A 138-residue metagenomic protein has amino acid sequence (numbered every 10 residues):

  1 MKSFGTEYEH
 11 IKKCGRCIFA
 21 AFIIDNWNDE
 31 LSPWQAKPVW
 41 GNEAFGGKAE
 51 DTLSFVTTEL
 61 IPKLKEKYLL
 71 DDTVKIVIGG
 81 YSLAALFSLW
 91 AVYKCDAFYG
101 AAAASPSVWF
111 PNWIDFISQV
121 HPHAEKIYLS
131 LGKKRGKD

Functional and structural regions predicted by a protein language model:
M1-K67: Serine-hydrolase catalytic machinery in alpha/beta-hydrolase-like enzymes
Y8, C95-D96, H121: Active-site catalytic pocket residues across diverse enzymes, especially alpha/beta-hydrolases
R16, T73-K75, A124-K126: A general structural motif
I23, G79-Y81, A104-S105, S130: Alpha/beta-hydrolase-fold catalytic nucleophile elbow
T52, S82-A85: Active-site loop->helix "elbow" adjoining a glycine-rich segment at hydrolase catalytic centers
L69-Y81, A101: Alpha/beta-hydrolase fold nucleophile elbow
A85-C95: Short glycine-enriched nucleophile-adjacent loop and the immediately C-terminal alpha-helix near the catalytic center
S107-D138: The feature captures the conserved acid-bearing segment of alpha/beta-hydrolase catalytic domains
